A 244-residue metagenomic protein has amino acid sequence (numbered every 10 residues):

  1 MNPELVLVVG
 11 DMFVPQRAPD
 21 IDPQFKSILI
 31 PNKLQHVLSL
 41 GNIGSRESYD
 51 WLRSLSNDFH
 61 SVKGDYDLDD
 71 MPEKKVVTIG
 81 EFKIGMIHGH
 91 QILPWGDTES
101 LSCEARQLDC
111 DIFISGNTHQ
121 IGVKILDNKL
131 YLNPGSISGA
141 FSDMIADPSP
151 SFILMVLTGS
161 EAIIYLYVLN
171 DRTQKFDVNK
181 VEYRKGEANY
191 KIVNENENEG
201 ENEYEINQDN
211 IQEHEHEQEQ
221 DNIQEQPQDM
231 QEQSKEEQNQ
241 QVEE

Functional and structural regions predicted by a protein language model:
M1-D58, D67-E73, S151, R184-G186 (+3 more regions): N-terminal active-site segment of His-dependent metallophosphoesterases
M1-L7, V76-G85, I125-Y131, L157-I163: Beta-strand-turn-beta hairpins that frame and shape the catalytic cleft of phosphate-ester-processing enzymes
L7-G10, H36-N42, F59-G64, M86-H88 (+2 more regions): Active-site neighborhood of phospho(di)ester-bond hydrolases with catalytic His/Asp-centered motifs
V14-R17, I43-S48, Y66-E73, I92-G96 (+2 more regions): Active-site environment of divalent metal-dependent phosphoester hydrolases
D58-C110: Helix-adjacent hinge/juxtasegments
W95-I163: Conserved beta-sheet core of the metallophosphoesterase superfamily
Q120-D127, S160-D209, E213, E225 (+1 more regions): A short C-terminal boundary segment appended to hydrolase-like catalytic domains
E215-E217: Short hydrophobic alpha-helical segments enriched in small aliphatic residues
